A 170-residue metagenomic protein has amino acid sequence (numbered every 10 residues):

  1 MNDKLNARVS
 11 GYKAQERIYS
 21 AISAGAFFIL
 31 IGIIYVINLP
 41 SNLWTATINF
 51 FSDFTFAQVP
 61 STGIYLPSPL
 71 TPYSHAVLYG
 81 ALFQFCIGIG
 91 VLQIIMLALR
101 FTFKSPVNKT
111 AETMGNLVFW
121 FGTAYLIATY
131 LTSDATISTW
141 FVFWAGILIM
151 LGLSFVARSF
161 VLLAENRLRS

Functional and structural regions predicted by a protein language model:
N2-S170: Alpha-helical transmembrane segments and their membrane-interface anchoring/capping motifs
